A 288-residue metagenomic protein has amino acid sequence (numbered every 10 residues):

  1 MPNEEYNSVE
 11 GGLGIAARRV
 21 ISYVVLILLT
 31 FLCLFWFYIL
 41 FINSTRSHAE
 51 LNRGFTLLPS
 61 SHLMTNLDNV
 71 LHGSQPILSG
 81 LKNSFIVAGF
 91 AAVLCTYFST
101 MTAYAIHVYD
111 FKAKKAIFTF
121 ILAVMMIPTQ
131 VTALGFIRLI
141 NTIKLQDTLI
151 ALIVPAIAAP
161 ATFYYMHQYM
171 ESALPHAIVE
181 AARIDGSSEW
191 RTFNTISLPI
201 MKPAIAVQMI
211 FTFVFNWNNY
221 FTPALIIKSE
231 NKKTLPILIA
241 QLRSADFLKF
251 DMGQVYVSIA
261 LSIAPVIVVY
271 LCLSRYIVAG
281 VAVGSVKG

Functional and structural regions predicted by a protein language model:
M1: Charged, structured surface patches that assemble and position nucleic-acid processing machinery
E4-Y6, E10-G12, R18-G288: A structural signal for multi-pass alpha-helical bundles of membrane permease subunits that mediate small-molecule
